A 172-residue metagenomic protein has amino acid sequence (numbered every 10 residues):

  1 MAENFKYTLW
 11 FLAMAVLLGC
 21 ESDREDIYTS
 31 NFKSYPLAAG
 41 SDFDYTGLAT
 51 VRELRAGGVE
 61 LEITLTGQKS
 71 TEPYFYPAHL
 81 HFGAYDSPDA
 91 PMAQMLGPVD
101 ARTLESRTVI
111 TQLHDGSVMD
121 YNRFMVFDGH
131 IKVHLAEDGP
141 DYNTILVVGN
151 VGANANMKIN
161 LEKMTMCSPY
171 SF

Functional and structural regions predicted by a protein language model:
M1-L9: Bacterial N-terminal signal peptides that target proteins for export
V16-G19: C-terminal motif of bacterial Sec signal peptides marking the signal peptidase cleavage site
E21-P77, F82-F172: N-terminal leader/targeting pre-sequences
